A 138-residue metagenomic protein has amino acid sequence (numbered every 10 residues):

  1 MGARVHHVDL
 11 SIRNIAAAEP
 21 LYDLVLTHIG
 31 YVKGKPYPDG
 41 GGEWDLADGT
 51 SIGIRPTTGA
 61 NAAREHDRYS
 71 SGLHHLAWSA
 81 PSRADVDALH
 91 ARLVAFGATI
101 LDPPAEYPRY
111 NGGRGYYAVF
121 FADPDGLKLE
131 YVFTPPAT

Functional and structural regions predicted by a protein language model:
M1-E19, L76, P135-T138: N-terminal beta-strand motif that seeds the catalytic metal site of vicinal oxygen chelate
G2-R4, Y69-L73, G113: Short glycine-enriched loop/turn motifs at secondary-structure junctions
D9-T58: Core segments of cupin and vicinal oxygen chelate
I12-A17, L76-Y117, A122-P124: Vicinal oxygen chelate
D45-A88: Long, continuous compositionally biased terminal/linker segments
G113-R114, F120, Y131-T138: Short beta->alpha transition motifs characteristic of CBS
